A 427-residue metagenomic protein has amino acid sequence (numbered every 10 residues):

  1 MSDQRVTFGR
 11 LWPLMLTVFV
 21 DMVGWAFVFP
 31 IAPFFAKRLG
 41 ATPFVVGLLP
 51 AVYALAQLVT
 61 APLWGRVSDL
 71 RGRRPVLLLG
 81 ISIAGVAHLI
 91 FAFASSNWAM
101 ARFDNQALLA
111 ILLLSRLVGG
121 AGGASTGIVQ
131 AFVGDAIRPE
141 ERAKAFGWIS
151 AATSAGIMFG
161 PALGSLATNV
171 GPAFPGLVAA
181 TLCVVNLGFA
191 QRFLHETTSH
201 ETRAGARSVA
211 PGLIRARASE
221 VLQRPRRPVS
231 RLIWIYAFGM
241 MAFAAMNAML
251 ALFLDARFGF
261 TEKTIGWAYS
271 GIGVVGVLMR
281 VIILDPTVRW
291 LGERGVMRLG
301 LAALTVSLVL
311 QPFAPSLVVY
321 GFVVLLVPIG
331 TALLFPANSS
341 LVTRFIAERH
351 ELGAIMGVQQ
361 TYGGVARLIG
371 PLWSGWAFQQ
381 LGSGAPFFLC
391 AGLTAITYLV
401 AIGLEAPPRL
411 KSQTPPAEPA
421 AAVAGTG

Functional and structural regions predicted by a protein language model:
S2-F8, H195-W234, E418-G427: Juxtamembrane intracellular "pre-TM" segments in multi-pass secondary transporters
F19, A87, M100-A124, A237 (+1 more regions): Hydrophobic core of transmembrane alpha-helices in multi-pass small-molecule transporters, especially MFS/SLC-type
P30-F44, A248-T264: Short amphipathic helix-loop junctions that connect adjacent transmembrane helices in Major Facilitator Superfamily/SLC
T60-G72, M279-E293, F378: Helix-to-loop junctions at the C-terminal end of transmembrane segments in multipass secondary transporters
S82-N105, A302-P315: C-terminal ends and interior cores of transmembrane alpha-helices in multi-pass membrane transporters/permeases
L113-S154: Cytoplasmic helix-loop-helix junction between adjacent transmembrane helices in 12-TM secondary transporters
L166-T181, W376-T394: A membrane-interface helix-boundary motif in multi-pass transporters
R294-N338: C-terminal transmembrane helical hairpin of 12-TM major facilitator-type secondary transporters
